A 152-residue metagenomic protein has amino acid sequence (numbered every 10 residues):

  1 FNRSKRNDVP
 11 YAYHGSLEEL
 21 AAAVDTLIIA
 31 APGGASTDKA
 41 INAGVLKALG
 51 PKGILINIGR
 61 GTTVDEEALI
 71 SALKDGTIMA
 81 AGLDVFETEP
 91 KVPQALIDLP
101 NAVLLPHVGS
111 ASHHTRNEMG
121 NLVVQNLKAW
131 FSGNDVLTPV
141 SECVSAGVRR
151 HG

Functional and structural regions predicted by a protein language model:
F1: The conserved SAM/SAH-binding core of class I Rossmann-like methyltransferase domains, concentrating on the hydrophobic
S4-A95: Rossmann-like adenosine-cofactor binding region
E89-G152: C-terminal helix-to-coil terminal segments
